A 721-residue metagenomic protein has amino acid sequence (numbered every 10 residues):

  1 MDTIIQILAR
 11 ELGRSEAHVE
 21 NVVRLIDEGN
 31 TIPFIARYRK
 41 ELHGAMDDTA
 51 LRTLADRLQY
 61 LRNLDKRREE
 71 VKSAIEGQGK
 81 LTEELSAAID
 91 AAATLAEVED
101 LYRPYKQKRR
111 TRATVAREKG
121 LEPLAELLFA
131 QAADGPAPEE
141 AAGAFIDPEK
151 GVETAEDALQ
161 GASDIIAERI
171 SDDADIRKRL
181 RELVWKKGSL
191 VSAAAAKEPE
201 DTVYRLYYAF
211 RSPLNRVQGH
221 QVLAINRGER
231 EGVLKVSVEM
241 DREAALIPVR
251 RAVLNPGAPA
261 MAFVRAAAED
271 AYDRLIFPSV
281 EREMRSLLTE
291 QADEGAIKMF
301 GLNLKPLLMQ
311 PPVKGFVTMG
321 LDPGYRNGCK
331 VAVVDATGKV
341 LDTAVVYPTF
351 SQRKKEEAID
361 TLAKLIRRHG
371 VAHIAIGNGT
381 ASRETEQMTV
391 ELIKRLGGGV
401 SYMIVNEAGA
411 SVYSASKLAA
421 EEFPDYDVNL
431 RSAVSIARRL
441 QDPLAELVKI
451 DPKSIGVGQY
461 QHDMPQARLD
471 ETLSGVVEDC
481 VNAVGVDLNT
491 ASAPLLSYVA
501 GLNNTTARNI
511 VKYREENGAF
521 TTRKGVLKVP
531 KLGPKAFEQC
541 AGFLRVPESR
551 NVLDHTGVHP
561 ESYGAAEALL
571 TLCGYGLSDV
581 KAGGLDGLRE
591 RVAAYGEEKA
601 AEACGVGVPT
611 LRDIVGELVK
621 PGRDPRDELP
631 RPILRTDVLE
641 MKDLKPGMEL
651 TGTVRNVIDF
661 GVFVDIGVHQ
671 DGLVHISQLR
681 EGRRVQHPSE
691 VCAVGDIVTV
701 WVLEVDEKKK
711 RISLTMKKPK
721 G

Functional and structural regions predicted by a protein language model:
M1-E20, D27: Generic start-of-chain signal for non-secretory N-termini
I4, R62-K80, D90, E421-A519 (+4 more regions): Long, highly charged, low-complexity intrinsically disordered interaction regions that mediate electrostatic DNA/RNA
R24-D27, P104, V115-E118, A224-G228 (+15 more regions): Replace "in large, NTP-powered and nucleic-acid-processing enzymes" with "in large, NTP-powered factors and other
Y38-K40, F129, D241, P323 (+11 more regions): Short, ordered loop/turn segments at secondary-structure junctions
A50-T53, Y60, L64-G320, G324-Y426 (+1 more regions): Duplex nucleic acid-engaging cores and interfaces of nucleic-acid transaction enzymes
A74, A88, E99-Y102, G228-D241 (+4 more regions): Structured, non-catalytic alpha/beta "coupling" segments that mediate domain-domain communication and provide generic
E182-S189, L321-Y325, T380-A381, I404-V412 (+5 more regions): A glycine-rich phosphate-binding loop feature that marks nucleotide/adenosyl-phosphate handling sites
V546-G721: Single-stranded RNA-binding regions, centering on S1/OB-family and related RNA-binding modules
